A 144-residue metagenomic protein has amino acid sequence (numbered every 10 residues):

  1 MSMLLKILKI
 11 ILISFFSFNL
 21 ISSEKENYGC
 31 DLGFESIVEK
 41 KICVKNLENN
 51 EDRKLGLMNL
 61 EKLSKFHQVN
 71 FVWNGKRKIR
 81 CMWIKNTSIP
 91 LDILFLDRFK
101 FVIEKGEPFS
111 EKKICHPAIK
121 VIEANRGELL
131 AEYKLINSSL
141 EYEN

Functional and structural regions predicted by a protein language model:
L4-I13: Sec-dependent signal peptide recognition, specifically the positively charged N-region followed immediately by
L12-I21: Hydrophobic h-region of N-terminal signal peptides that target proteins for export in Gram-negative bacteria
E24-N144: Compact, glycine-rich, soluble single-domain proteins
